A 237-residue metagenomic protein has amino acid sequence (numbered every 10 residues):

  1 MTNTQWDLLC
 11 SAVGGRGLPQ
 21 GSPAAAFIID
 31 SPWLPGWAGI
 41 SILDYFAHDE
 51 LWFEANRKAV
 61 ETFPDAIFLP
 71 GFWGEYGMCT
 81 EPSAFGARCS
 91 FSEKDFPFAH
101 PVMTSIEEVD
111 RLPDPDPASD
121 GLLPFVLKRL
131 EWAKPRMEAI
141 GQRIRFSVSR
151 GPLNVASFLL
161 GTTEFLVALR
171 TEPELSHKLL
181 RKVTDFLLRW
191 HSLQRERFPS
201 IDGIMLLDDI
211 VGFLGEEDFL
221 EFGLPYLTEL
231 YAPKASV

Functional and structural regions predicted by a protein language model:
M1-Y45, A55, L69-P70, P115-V237: Active-site loop segments of alpha/beta catalytic cores
H48-W52: Outer-membrane beta-barrel proteins
F53-P82, G86: Membrane helical hairpin/interfacial module
K58-D65, M103-P113, L179-L187: Low-complexity, flexible helical/coil segments
W73-P115: A contiguous, low-structure linker/loop signature
